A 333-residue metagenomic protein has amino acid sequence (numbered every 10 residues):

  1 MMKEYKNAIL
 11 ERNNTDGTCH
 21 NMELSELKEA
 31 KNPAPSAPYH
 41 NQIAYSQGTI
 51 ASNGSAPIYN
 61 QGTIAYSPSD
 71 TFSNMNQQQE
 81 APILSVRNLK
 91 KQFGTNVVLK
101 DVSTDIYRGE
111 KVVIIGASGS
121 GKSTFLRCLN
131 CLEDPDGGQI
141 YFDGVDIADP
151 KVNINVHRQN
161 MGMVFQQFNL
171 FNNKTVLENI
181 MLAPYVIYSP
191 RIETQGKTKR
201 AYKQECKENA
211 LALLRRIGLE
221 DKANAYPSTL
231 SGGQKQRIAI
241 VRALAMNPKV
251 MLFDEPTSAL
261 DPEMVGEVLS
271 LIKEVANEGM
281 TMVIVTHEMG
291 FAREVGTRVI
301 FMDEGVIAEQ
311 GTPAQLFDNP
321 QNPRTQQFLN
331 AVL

Functional and structural regions predicted by a protein language model:
N130: Helix-to-loop junction immediately C-terminal to a conserved catalytic motif
G138-D149, K197: Conserved ABC transporter NBD signature motif
I147-G162, A201-Q204, N277, L316-P320: ABC ATPase NBD coupling module
Y226-L230, Q234: Conserved ABC ATPase signature
A245-K249: A short, proline-enriched helix->beta-strand linker immediately N-terminal to the Walker B motif in ABC-type P-loop
M251-D254: Catalytic Walker B motif of ABC-type/P-loop ATPase nucleotide-binding domains
